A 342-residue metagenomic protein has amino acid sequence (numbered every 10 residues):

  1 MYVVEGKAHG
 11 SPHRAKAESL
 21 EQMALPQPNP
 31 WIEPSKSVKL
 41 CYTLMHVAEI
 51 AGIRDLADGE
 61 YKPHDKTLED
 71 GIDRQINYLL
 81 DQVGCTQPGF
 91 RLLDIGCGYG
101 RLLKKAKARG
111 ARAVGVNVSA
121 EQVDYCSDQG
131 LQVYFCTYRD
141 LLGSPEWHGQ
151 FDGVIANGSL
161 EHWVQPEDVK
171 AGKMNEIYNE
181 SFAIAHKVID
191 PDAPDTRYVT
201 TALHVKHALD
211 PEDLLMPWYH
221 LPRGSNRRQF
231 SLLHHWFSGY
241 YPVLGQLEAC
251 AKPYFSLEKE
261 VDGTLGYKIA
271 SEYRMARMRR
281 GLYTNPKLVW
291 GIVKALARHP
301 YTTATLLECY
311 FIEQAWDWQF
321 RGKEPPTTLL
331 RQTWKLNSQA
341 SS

Functional and structural regions predicted by a protein language model:
G10-Q82: Conserved Class I S-adenosyl-L-methionine-dependent methyltransferase catalytic core
G89-G96: Conserved class I S-adenosyl-L-methionine
Y99-G110: Conserved SAM-binding loop of SAM-dependent methyltransferases across substrates and taxa, primarily the Class I
G130-L141: Conserved SAM-binding strand-loop segment of SAM-dependent methyltransferases
L142-V154: A short acidic, Gly/Pro-enriched loop at the edge of an enzyme's catalytic core that lines a small-molecule cofactor
G172-P194: A short glycine-rich, Lys/Arg-flanked "PGG" loop and its adjoining helix->strand segment in the class I
A193-L203: Conserved beta-strand signature within the Rossmann-like core of class I S-adenosyl-L-methionine
H204-P326, S338: Substrate-binding/catalytic lobe of Class I Rossmann-like enzymes that use SAM or dcSAM, i.e., the mid-to-C-terminal
